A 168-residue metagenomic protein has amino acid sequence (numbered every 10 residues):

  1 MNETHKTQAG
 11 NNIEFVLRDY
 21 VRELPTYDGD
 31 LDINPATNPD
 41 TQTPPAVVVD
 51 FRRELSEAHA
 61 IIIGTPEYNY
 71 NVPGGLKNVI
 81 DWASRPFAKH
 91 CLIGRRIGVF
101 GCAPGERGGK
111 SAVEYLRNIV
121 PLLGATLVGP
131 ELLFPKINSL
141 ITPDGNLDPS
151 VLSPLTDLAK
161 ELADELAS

Functional and structural regions predicted by a protein language model:
M1-D81, R85, N146-D164: N-terminal beta1-alpha1-beta2 submodule of the flavodoxin-like/Rossmannoid cofactor-binding fold
E14-R18, V49-R53, L92-R95, A112-V113 (+2 more regions): Short C-terminal domain-edge/linker segments immediately following a structured domain
F15-G29, A88, L123-P143: Mobile beta-alpha loop/short-helix "lid" or hinge segments that flank ligand
A58, P86, F100-A103, P143: Alpha-helix C-capping/helix-to-loop hinge sites
Y68, V99, S139-I141: A short, flexible beta-alpha/helix-coil linker loop
D81-A88, N118-L122: Short, intrinsically disordered, mixed-charge
I93-K136, S150-S153: Short, glycine-/small-residue-rich phosphate/pyrophosphate-handling segment
T126-S168: Glycine-rich phosphate/pyrophosphate-binding loop and the adjoining helix
